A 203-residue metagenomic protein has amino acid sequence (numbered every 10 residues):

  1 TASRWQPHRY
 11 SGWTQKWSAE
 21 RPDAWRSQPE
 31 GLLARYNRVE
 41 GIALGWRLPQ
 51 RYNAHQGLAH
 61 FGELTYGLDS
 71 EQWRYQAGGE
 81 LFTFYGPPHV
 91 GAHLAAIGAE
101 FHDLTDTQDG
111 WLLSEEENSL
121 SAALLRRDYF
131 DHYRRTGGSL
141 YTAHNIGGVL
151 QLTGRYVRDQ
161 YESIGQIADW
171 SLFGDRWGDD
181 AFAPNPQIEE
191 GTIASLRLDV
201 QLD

Functional and structural regions predicted by a protein language model:
T1-R47, L104-D203: Transmembrane beta-strand segments of outer-membrane beta-barrel domains in Gram-negative and organellar OMPs
W25-Y36, R47, Y52, Q56-S70 (+2 more regions): Transmembrane beta-strand segments that form the barrel wall of outer-membrane beta-barrel proteins
L44-Y52, W73-P88, I97-E100, L140 (+2 more regions): Feature captures outer-membrane beta-barrel proteins of Gram-negative bacteria and organelles
A54-A59, F84-A96, G148-L152, Y161-S163 (+1 more regions): Repeated loop/turn-to-beta-strand initiation elements of outer-membrane beta-barrel proteins
